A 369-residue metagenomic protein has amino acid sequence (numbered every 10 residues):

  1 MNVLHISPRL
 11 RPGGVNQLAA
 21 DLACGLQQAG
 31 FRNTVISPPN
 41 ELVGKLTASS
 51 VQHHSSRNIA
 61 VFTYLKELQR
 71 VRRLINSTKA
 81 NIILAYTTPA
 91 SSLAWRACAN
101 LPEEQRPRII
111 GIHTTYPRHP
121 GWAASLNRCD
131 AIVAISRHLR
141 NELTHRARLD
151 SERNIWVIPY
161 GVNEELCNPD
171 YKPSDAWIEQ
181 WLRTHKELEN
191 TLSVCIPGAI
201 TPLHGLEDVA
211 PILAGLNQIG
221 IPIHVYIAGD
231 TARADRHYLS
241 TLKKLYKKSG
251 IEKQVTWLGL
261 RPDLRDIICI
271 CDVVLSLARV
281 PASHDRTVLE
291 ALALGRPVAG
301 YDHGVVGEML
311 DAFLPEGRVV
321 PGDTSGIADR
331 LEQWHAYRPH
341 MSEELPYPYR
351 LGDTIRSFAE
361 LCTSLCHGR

Functional and structural regions predicted by a protein language model:
L4, R183, E187-H204, L213: Conserved donor-binding/catalytic core segment of Leloir-type glycosyltransferases
G13-D21, T201-G215: A conserved mid-protein helix/loop that constitutes part of the nucleotide-sugar donor-binding site
I36-E41, P197, H224-S240: Glycosyltransferase donor-sugar binding loop
L84-S91, H113-T114: Short His-centered aromatic/hydrophobic patch
D130-P169: A short, active-site helix/loop in glycosyltransferases that binds the activated sugar's phosphate group
R233-S240, E252-R261, I267: Active-site donor-binding acidic/aromatic loop of nucleotide-activated sugar and phosphosugar transferases involved
P297-G300: Short hydrophobic beta-strand element within catalytic cores of glycosyltransferases and related nucleotide-activated
E316-T324, Q333-A336: Conserved acidic donor-binding segment of nucleotide-sugar-dependent glycosyltransferases
